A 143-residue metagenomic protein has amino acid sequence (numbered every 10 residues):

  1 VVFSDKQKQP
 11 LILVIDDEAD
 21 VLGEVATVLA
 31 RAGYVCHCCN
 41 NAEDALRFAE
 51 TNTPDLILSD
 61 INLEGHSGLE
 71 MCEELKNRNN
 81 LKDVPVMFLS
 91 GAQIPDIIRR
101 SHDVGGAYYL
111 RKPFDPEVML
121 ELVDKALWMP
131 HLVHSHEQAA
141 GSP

Functional and structural regions predicted by a protein language model:
V1-L13, E117-P143: Non-catalytic signal-transmission and effector/linker regions of two-component phosphorelay proteins
A19-H37: Two-component/phosphorelay signaling modules centered on CheY-like receiver
L22, E64, E73, K82 (+2 more regions): The feature encodes the CheY-like receiver
C38, L63-H66, D103: Residue-level signal for the "D+5" position in two-component response regulator receiver
C38-L56: Acidic, metal-coordinating helix/loop segments flanking the phosphotransfer/catalytic sites of two-component signaling
N40-D44, S67-E73: Acidic catalytic/metal-coordinating carboxylates
D60, S90: Active-site residues of response regulator receiver
L69-E70, Q93-R111, V118-E121, K125: Alpha4 helix (beta4-alpha4-beta5 surface) of REC/receiver domains from two-component response regulators
